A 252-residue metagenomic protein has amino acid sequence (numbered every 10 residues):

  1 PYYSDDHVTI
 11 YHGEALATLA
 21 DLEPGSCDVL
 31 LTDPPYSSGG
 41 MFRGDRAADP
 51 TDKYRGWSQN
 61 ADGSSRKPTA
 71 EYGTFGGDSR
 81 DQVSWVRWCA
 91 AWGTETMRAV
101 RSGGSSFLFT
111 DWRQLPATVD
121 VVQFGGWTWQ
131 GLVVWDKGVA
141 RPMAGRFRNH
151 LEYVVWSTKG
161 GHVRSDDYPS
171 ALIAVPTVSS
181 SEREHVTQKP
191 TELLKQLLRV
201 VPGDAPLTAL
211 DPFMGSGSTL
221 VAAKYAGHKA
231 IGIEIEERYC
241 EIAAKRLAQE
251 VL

Functional and structural regions predicted by a protein language model:
P1-V139, G145, N149, W156-L252: S-adenosyl-L-methionine-dependent nucleic acid methyltransferase catalytic domains
